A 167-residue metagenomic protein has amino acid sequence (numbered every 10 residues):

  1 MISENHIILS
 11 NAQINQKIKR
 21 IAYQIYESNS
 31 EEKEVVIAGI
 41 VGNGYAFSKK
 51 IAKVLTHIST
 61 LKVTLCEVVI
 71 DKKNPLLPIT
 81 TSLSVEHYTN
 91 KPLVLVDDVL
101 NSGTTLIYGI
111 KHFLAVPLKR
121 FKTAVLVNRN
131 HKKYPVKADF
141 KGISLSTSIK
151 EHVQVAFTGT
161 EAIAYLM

Functional and structural regions predicted by a protein language model:
M1-M167: PRPP-associated nucleotide enzymes
